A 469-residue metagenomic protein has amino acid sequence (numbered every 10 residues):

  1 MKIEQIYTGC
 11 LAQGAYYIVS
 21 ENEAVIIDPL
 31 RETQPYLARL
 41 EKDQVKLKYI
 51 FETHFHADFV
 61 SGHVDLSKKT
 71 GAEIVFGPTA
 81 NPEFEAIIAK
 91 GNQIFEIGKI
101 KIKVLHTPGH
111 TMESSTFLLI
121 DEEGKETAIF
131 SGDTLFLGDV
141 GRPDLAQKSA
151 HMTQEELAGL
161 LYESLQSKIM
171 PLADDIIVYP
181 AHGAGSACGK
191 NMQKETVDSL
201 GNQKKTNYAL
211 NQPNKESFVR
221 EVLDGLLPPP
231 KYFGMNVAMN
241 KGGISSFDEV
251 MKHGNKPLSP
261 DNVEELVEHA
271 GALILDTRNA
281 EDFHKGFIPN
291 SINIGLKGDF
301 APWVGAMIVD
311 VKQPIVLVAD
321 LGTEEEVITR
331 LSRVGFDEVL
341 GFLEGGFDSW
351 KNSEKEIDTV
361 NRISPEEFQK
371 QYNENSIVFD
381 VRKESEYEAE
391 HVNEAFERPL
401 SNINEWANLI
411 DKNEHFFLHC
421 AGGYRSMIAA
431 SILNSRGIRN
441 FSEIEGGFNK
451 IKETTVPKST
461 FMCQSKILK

Functional and structural regions predicted by a protein language model:
M1-K46, F117-L119, E123-G132, L137-G138: Conserved beta-strand hairpin/beta-sheet module of binuclear metal-dependent hydrolase folds, prominently
I18, D28, H54, L66 (+8 more regions): Divalent metal-coordination and catalytic microenvironments
I26-I27, L47-H56, I74-T79, H106-G109 (+5 more regions): Active-site neighborhood of phospho(di)ester-bond hydrolases with catalytic His/Asp-centered motifs
P29-L30, F55, T79, T111 (+6 more regions): Active-site metal-binding loops of divalent metal-dependent hydrolases
T33-V75: Active-site metal-binding motif and surrounding structural segment of the metallo-beta-lactamase
T111-P229: Metallo-beta-lactamase
R142-D144, E155, N202-A238, G242-I244 (+1 more regions): Rhodanese-like catalytic fold shared by cysteine-dependent sulfurtransferases and DSP/PTP-type phosphatases
P180-G185, K190-N191, M235-V237, D276-N279 (+1 more regions): Short, well-ordered beta-to-alpha junction loops that form the rim of enzyme active sites and present histidine/acidic
